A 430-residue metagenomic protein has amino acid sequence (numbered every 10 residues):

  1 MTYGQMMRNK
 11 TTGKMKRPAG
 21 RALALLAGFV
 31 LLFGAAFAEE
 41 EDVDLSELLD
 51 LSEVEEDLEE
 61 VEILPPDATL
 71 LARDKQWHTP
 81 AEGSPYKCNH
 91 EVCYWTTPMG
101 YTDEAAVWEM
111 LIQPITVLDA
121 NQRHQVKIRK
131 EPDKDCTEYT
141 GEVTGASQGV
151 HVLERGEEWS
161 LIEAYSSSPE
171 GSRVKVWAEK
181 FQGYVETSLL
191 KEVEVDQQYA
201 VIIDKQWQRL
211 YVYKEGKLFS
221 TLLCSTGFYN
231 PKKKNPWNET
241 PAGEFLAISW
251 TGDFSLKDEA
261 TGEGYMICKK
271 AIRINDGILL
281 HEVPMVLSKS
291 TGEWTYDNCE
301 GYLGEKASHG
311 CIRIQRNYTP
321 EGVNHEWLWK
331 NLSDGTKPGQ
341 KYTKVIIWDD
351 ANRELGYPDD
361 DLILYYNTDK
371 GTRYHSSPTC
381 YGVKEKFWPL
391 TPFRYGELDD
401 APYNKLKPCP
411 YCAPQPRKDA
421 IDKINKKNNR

Functional and structural regions predicted by a protein language model:
K10-L23: Bacterial N-terminal signal peptides that target proteins for export
A24-F33: Bacterial N-terminal signal peptides
F33-D44: Sec-dependent signal peptide cleavage junction
V54-T102, E142-S188, A401-K405: SH3/SH3-like beta-barrel superfamily modules
I63-K87, F254-Y365, K384-T391, L398-R430: Exported/periplasmic cell-wall-interacting domains
K130-G145, G149, L153, G382-P389: SH3/SH3-like (including bacterial SH3b) beta-barrel domains that bind proline-rich motifs or cell-wall ligands
G171-E194, K341-E354: Short, structured interface segments
K180-W294: Gly/Pro-biased beta-strand-loop elements
